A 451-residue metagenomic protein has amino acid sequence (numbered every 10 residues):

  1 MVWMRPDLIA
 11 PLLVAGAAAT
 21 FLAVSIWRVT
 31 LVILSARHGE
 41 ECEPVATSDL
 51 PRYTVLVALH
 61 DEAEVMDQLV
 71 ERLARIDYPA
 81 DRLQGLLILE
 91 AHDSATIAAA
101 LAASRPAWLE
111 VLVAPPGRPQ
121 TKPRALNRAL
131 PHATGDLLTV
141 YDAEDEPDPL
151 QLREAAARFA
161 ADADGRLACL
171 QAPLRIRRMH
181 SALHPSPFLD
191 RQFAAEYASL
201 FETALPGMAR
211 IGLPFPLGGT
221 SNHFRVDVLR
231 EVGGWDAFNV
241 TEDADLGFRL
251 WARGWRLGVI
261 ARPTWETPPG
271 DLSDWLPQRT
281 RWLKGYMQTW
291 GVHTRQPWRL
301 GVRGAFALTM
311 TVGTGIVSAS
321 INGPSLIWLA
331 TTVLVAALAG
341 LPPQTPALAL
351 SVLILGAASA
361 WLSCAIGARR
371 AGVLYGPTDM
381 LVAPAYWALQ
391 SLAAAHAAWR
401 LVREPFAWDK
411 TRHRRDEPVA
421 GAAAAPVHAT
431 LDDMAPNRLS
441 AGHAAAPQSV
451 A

Functional and structural regions predicted by a protein language model:
V2-R28, L34-E41, V45, T311-E404: Membrane-embedded multi-pass helical conduit in multi-pass membrane proteins, especially envelope-biosynthetic
S25-R82: N-terminal signal-anchor transmembrane helix
P51-T54, Q84, R230, D245: Cell-envelope/extracellular polymer assembly enzymes that use nucleotide-activated donors
A74-G117, A160: Acidic donor-binding segment of Leloir-type glycosyltransferases
A102-D136, P149-N239, L272, T280-G291 (+1 more regions): Long helical/loop segments within the catalytic core of UDP-sugar-dependent glycosyltransferases, especially the large
G247-W265: Catalytic donor-sugar/metal-binding loop of nucleotide-sugar-dependent glycosyltransferases
Q278, W282-T289, T378-G421: Membrane-proximal soluble regions of multi-pass membrane proteins
